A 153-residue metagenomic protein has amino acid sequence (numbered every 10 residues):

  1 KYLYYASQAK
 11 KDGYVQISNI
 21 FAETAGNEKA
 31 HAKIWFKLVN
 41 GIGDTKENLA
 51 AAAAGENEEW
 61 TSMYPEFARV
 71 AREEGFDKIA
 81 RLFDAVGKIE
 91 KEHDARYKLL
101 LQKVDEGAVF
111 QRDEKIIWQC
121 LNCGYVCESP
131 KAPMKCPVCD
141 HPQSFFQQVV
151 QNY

Functional and structural regions predicted by a protein language model:
K1-Y153: Non-heme di-metal
